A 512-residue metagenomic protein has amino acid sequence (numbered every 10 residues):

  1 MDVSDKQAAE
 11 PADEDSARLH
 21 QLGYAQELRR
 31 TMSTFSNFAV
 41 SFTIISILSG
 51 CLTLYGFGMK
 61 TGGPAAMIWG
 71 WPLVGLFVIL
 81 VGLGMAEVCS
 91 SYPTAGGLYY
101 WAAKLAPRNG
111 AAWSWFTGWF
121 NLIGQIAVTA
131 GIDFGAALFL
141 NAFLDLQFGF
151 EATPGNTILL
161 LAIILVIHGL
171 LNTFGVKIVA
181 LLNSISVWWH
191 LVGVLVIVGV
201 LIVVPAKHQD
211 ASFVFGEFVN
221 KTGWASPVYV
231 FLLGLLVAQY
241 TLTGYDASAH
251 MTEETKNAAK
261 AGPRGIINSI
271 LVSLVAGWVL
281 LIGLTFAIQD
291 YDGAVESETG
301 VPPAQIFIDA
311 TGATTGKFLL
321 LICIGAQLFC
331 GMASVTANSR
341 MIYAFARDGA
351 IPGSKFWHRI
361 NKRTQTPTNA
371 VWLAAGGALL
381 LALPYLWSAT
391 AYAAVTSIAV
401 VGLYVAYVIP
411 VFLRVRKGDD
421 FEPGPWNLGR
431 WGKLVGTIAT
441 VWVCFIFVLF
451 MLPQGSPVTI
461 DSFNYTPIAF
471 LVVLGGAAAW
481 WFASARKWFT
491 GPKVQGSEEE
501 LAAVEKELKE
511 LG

Functional and structural regions predicted by a protein language model:
M1-M32, V411-V435, P453-G512: Terminal cytosolic tails of multi-pass membrane transporters, especially the segment immediately following the final
L22-L138, Q239, Y245-S248, T255 (+2 more regions): Transmembrane helix-boundary motif of multi-pass solute transporters/channels
T53-L54, I79-L165, G169-T173, I324-M341 (+3 more regions): Hydrophobic transmembrane alpha-helices that form the core helical bundles of multi-pass secondary transporters
F57-M67, G135, A142-G155, V176-V187 (+4 more regions): Transmembrane helix-loop boundary segments of multi-pass membrane transporters
I68, Q147-N156, I185-K317, V458: Helix-loop-helix junctions that connect adjacent transmembrane segments in multi-pass membrane transporters
Y99-G110, D133-L159, G193, A249-V272 (+5 more regions): Helix-loop-helix connectors at the membrane interface of multi-pass transporters/channels
Y100-P107, A142-Q147, V219-K221, G265-M332 (+2 more regions): TM-loop-TM module centered on a large, flexible mid-protein loop between adjacent transmembrane helices in multi-pass
N156-F213, T243, I266-I270, T396-I409 (+3 more regions): Membrane-interface loop-to-helix entry segments
